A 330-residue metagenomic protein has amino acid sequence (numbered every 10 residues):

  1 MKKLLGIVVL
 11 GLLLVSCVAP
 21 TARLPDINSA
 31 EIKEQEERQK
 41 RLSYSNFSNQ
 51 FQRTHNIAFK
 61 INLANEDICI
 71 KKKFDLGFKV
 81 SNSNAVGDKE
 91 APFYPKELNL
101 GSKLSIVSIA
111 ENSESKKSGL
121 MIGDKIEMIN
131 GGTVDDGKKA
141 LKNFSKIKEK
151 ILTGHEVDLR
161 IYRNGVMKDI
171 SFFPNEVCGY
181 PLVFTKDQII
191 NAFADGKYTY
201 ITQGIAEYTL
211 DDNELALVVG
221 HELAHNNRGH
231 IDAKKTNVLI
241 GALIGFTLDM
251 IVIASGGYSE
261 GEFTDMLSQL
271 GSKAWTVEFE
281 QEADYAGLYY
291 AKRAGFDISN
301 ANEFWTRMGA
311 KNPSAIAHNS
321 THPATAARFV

Functional and structural regions predicted by a protein language model:
L13-S16: C-terminal motif of bacterial Sec signal peptides marking the signal peptidase cleavage site
V18-T21: Bacterial signal peptide processing site
R23-F74, G165, G256-H318: Short helix/loop segments within enzyme catalytic domains that coordinate or immediately flank catalytic cofactors
S48-S105, S171-F173, V183-F184, Q188: PDZ/PDZ-like peptide-tail recognition elements
S115-A140: Conserved PDZ fold ligand-binding element
K142-V183: PDZ-domain C-terminal substructure recognizer with occasional recognition of PDZ-binding tails
I205, L210-E214, L223-L239: Catalytic Zn2+-binding segment of zinc metalloproteases
H230-G261, N302-W305: Post-HEXXH active-site segment of zinc metalloproteases
